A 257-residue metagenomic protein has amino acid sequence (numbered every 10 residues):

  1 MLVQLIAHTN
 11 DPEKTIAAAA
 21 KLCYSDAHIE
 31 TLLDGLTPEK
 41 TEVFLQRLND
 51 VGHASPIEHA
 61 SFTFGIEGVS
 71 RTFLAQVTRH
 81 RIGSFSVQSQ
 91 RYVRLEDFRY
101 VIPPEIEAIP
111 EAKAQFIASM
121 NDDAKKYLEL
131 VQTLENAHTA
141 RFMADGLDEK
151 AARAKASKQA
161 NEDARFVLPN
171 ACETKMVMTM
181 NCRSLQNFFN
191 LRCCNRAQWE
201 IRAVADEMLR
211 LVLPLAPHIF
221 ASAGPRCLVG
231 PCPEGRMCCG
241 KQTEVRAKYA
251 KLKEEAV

Functional and structural regions predicted by a protein language model:
M1-V257: Family-specific signature for flavin-dependent thymidylate synthase
